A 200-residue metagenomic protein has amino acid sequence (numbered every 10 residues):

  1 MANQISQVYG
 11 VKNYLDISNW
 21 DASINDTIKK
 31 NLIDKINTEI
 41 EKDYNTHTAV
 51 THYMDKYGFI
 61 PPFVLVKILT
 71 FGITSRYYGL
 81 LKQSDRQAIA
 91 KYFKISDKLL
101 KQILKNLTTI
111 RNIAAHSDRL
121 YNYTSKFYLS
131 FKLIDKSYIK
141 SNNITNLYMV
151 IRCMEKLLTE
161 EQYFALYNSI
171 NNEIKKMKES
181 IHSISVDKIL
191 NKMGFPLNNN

Functional and structural regions predicted by a protein language model:
M1-N200: Long, contiguous internal "core" modules enriched in hydrophobic/ aromatic residues
